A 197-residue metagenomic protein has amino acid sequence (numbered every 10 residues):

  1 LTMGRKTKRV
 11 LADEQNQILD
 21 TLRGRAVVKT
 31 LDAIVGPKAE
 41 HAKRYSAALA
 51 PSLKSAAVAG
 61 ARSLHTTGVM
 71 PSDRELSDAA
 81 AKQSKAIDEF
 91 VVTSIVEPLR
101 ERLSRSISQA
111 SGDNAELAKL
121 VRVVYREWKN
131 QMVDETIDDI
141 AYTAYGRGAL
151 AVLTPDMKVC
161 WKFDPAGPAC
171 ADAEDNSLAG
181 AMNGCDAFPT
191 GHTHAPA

Functional and structural regions predicted by a protein language model:
L1-D134, D138-Y145: N-terminal leader/targeting and assembly helices and adjacent pre-domain segments
W128-A197: Acidic, glycine-rich two-metal-ion catalytic cores of nucleic acid-processing enzymes
